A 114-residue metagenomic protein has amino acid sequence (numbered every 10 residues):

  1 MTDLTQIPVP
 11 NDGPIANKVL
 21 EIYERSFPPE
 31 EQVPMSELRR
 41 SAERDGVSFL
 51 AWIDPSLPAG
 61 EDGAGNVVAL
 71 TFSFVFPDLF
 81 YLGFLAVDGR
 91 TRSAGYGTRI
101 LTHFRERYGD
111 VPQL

Functional and structural regions predicted by a protein language model:
M1-E37, I53: Short amphipathic alpha-helix that is part of the acyltransferase structural core
V9, L85-R90: Short strand-loop junctions, especially beta-strand C-caps/beta-turns that link beta-sheets to coils or alpha-helices
R40-P55, Y81: A short helix-loop-beta-strand connector motif used in the catalytic cores of GNAT acetyltransferases and, in some
A51, G63-V75, L79-A86, L101: Conserved beta-strand in the GNAT
S56-G63: Intrinsically disordered, low-complexity Ser/Thr- and acidic-rich flexible linkers and loops, especially at boundaries
V87, S93-E106: Conserved acetyl-CoA-binding loop-helix of GNAT-fold acetyltransferases
R107-L114: Conserved GNAT acetyl-CoA-binding A-motif
